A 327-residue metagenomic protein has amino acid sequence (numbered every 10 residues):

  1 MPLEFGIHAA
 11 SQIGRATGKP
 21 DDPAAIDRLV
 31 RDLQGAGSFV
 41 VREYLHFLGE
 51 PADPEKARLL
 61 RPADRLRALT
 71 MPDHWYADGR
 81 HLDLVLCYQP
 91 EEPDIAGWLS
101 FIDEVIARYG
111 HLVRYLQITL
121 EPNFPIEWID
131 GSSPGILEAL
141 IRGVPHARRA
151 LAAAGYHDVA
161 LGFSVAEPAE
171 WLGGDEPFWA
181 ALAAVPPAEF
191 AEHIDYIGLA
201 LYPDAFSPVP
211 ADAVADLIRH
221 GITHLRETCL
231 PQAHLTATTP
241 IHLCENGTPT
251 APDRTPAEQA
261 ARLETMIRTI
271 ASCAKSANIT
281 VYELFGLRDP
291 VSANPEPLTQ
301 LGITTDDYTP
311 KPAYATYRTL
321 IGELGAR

Functional and structural regions predicted by a protein language model:
L3-A9, F39-E43, R80-L86, R114-I118 (+4 more regions): Hydrophobic faces of well-ordered beta-strands that scaffold small-molecule active sites in alpha/beta enzyme cores
E4-D32, E55-L60, W75, P122-I126 (+3 more regions): Aromatic-rich peripheral "rim/lid" segments of glycoside hydrolase catalytic domains that contact and position glycan
H8, C87, I136-A180, L230-A251 (+1 more regions): Aromatic-lined carbohydrate-recognition surfaces of secreted/lumenal glycan-active proteins
A16-L33, D94-A107, G173-P187, A260-S272: Short, acidic/polar
I26-Y109, S132-S164, A211-I218, L235-T236: Aromatic-lined substrate-binding rim segments of carbohydrate-active enzymes
L29, L59-R65, G155, P187 (+2 more regions): Glycoside hydrolase catalytic-domain groove-lining segments
A96, E167-G198, R254, E258 (+1 more regions): Substrate-binding cleft/loops of secretory-pathway carbohydrate-active enzymes
E104-G135, A160-A169, L201-P203, H242-N246 (+1 more regions): Active-site groove signature of glycoside hydrolases
